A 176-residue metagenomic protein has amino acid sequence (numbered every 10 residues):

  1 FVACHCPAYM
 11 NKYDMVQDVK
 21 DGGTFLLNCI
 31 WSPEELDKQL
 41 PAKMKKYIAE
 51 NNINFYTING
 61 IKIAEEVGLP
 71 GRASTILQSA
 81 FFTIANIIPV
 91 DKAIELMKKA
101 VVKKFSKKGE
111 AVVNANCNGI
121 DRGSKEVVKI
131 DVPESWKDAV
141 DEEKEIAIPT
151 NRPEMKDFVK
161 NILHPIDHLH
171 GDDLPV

Functional and structural regions predicted by a protein language model:
F1-D21: Thiamine diphosphate
C4-H5, L26-L27, Q78: Redox-cofactor binding/interface segments in oxidoreductases and associated redox assembly factors
P7-Y9, W31-S32, I61: Short glycine-rich anion-binding loops that position phosphate/pyrophosphate groups of nucleotides and phosphorylated
M10-K12, P33-E34, A85: Short glycine-rich, flexible loops that bind phosphorylated cofactors or substrates
V16-F55: ADP-ribose/adenylate-binding Rossmann-like module
Q39-K104: Short alpha-helices
A93, S106-V176: Ferredoxin-type iron-sulfur electron-transfer modules and their immediate structural context
